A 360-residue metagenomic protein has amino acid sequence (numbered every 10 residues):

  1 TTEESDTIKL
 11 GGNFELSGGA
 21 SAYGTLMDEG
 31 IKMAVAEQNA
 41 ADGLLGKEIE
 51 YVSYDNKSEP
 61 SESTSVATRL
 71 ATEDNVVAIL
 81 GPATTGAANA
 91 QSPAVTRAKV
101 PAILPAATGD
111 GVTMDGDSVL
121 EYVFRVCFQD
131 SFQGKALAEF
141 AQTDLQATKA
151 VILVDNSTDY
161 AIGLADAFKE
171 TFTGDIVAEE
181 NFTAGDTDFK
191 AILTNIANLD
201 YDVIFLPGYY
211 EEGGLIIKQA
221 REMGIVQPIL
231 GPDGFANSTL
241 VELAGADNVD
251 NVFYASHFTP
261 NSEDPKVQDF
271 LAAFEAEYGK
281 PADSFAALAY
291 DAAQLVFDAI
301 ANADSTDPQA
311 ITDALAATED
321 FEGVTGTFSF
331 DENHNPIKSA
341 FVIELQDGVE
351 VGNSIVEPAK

Functional and structural regions predicted by a protein language model:
T1-K9, A40, E357-K360: Short, low-complexity disordered leader/linker segments with a strong preference for bacterial N-terminal type II
T2-E4, I8-K32, Y54-S61, A83-T84 (+5 more regions): Extracytoplasmic "Venus flytrap"
L16, L120-A184, V203, V296: An alpha-beta-alpha
A22-E29, L44-M114, V126, N181-F189 (+1 more regions): Beta-alpha junction/loop-to-helix N-cap segments that form part of ligand/metal-binding clefts
S63, R125-A150, I162-L164, D188-K190 (+4 more regions): Hydrophobic alpha-helical segments within soluble ligand-binding/sensing domains
V95, L164-A255: Extracellular/periplasmic bilobed ligand-binding domains
I217-Y290, E344, E350-P358: Extracellular/periplasmic periplasmic-binding protein-like sensory domains
A276-A286, F297-E350: Segments of small-molecule ligand-sensing domains
